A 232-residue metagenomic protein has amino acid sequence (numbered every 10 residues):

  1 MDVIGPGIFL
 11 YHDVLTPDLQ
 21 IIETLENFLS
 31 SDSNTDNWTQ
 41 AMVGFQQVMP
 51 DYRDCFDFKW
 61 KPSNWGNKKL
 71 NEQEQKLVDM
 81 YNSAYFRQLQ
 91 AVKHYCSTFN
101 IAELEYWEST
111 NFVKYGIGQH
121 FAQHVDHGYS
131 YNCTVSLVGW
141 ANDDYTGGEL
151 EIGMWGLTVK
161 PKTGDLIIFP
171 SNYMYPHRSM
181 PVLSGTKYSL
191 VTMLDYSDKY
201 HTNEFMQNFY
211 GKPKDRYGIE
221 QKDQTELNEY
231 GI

Functional and structural regions predicted by a protein language model:
M1-F99: Non-heme Fe(II)/2-oxoglutarate
I8-H12, F112, V138, L166-I168 (+1 more regions): Conserved hydrophobic/aromatic beta-strand scaffold that supports enzyme active sites
S97-T110: A short coil-to-beta-strand element that immediately follows conserved catalytic motifs
E108, I117-F121, C133, Y175: Short beta-strand or tight-loop elements that sit immediately N-terminal to catalytic metal-binding acidic residues
F112-I117, Y129-T146, T192-Y196: Short, conserved beta-strand element in jelly-roll/cupin
H120-G128: Histidine-centered catalytic micro-motifs
C133, T146-I232: Catalytic core of Fe(II)/2-oxoglutarate
